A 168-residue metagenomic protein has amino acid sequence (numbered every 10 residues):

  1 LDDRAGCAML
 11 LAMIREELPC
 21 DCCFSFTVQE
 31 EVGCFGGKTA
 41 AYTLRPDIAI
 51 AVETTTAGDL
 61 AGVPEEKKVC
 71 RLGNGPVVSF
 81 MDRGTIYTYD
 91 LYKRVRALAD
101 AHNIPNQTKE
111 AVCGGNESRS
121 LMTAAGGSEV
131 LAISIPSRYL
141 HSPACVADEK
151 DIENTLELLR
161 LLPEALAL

Functional and structural regions predicted by a protein language model:
L1-E31, T155-L162: Alpha-helical metal-binding/catalytic segments enriched in His/Glu/Asp
R4-A8, G33-G36, G115-S118, S142: Short glycine/serine/threonine-rich phosphate/pyrophosphate-binding segments that cradle anionic phosphate groups
A12-L18, Y42-L44, M122-G127: Alpha-helix C-terminal capping segments
S25, I48-I50, L131-I133: Hydrophobic/aromatic beta-strand patches that form the interior of the parallel beta-sheet core in alpha/beta enzyme
F26-G33, T54-T56, S137-Y139: Acidic, glycine-rich active-site loops and adjacent beta-strand->loop/helix elements that engage anionic groups
F35-P105: Metal-dependent peptidase/peptidase-like ectodomains
G73-L156, L162-L166: Active-site-adjacent substrate-binding region of metalloamidase/peptidase-like peptide-processing proteins
